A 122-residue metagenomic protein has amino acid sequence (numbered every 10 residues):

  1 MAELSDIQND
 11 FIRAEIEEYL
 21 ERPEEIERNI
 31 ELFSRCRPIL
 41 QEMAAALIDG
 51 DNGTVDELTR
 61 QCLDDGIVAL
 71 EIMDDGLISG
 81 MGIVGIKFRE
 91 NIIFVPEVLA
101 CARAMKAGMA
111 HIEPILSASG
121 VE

Functional and structural regions predicted by a protein language model:
A2-S117: Long amphipathic alpha-helical segments
V121-E122: Cytosolic, long alpha-helical scaffolding segments
